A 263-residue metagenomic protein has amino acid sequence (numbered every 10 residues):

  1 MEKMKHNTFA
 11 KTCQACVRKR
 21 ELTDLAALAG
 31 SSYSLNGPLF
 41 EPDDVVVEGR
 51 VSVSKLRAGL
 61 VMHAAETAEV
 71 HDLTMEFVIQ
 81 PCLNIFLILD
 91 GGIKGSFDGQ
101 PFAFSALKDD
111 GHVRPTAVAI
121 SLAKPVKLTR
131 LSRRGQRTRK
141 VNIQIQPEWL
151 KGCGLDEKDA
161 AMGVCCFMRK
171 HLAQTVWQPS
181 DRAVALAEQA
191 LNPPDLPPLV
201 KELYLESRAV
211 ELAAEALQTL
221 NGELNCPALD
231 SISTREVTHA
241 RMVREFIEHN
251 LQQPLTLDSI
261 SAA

Functional and structural regions predicted by a protein language model:
M1-L87: N-terminal low-complexity or simple alpha-helical regulatory segments that function as activation/interaction modules
N7-Q14, S96-R241, E245-E248: Alpha-helical bundle regulatory/interaction domains
E66, I79-Q100, I143-I145: Short, conserved beta-strand element in jelly-roll/cupin
V70, G92, E148-L150: Short coil/turn motifs at secondary-structure junctions
I247, D258-A263: Append "Primarily bacterial transcriptional regulators
N250-L255: Short helix/strand-capping hinge loops at secondary-structure junctions that flank key functional elements
